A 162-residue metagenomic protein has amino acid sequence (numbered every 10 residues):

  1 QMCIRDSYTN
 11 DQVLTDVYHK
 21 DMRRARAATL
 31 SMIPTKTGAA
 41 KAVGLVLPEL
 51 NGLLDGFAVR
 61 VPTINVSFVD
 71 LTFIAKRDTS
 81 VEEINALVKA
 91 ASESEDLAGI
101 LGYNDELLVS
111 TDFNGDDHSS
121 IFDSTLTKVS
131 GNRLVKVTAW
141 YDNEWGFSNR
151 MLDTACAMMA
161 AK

Functional and structural regions predicted by a protein language model:
M2-I4: Short, small-residue-biased leader/transition segments that mark boundaries at the very start of proteins
S7-Y8, I64: Cofactor-binding beta-sheet edge motifs in enzyme active sites
Q12-A42: Dinucleotide-binding/catalytic capping subdomain of oxidoreductase cores
L14-H19, F57-I64: A glycine-rich, aromatic-flanked flexible loop/lid motif
M22-S31, T63-I74: Glycine-rich phosphate/diphosphate-binding loops and the adjacent beta-loop-alpha structural elements that coordinate
G38-E49, D70, E83, L87: Non-catalytic alpha-helical scaffold/packing segments enriched in small hydrophobic residues
P48-A58: A structural supersecondary motif
G56, V61, F68, T72-K162: C-terminal active-site/capping subdomain that shapes the small-molecule cofactor and substrate pocket of enzyme
